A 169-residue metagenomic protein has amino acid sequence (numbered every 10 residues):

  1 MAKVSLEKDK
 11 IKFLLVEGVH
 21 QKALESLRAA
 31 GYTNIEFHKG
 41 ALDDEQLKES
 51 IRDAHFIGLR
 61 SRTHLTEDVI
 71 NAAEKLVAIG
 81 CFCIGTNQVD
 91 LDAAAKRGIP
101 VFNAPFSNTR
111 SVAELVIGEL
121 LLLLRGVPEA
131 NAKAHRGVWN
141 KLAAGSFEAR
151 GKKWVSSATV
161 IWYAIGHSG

Functional and structural regions predicted by a protein language model:
M1-F102: An N-terminal-biased, well-structured beta-alpha scaffold segment characteristic of Rossmann-like dinucleotide-binding
L15-V16, W154-A158: Conserved N-terminal Rossmann-fold NAD(P)-binding element of oxidoreductases
H20, V160-I165: N-terminal Rossmann-fold NAD(P) dinucleotide-binding loop
R97-S156, I165: Phosphate-binding beta-alpha-beta segment of Rossmann-like dinucleotide-binding domains, i.e., the NAD(P)
H167-G169: Aromatic pocket-lining residues of Rossmann-like dinucleotide-binding sites
